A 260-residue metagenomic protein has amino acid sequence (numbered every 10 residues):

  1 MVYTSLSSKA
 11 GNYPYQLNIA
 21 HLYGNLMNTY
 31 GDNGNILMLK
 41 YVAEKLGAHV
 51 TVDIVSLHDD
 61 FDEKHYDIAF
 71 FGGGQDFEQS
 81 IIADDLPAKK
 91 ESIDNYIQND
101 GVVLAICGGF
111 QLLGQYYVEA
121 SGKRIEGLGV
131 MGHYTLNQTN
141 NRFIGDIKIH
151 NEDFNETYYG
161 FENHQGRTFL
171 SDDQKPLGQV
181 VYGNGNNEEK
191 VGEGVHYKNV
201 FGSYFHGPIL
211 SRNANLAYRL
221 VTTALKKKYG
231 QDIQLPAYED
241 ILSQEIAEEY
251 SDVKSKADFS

Functional and structural regions predicted by a protein language model:
M1-N95, S211-R212, A217-S260: N-terminal beta1-alpha1 cap of cysteine-dependent amidohydrolase-like domains
Y15-L17, D153-Y158, H196-F201: Beta-strand-turn-beta hairpins that frame and shape the catalytic cleft of phosphate-ester-processing enzymes
Y23-N25, Q165-R167, G207-I209: Glycine-rich beta-alpha junction loops
H65-Y66, N99-G101, K123-E126, N155-Y158 (+1 more regions): Short coil/turn connectors at secondary-structure junctions
I68-G72, L104, G202-Y204: Structural motif
D76-N151: Cysteine-nucleophile active-site neighborhood
S121-E193: Pocket-forming structural segment of enzyme catalytic cores
N187-T223: A glycine-centered loop/beta-turn motif at secondary-structure junctions
